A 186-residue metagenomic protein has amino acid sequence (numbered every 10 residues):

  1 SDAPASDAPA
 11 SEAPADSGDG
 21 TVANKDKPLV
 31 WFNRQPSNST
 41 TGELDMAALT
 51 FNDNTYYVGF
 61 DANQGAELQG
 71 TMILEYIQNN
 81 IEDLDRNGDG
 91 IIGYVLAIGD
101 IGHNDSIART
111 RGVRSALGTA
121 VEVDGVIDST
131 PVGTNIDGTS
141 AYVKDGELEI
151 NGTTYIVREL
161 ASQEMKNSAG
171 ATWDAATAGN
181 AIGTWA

Functional and structural regions predicted by a protein language model:
S1-A186: A residue-level marker of the well-folded mature domains of exported/periplasmic proteins
